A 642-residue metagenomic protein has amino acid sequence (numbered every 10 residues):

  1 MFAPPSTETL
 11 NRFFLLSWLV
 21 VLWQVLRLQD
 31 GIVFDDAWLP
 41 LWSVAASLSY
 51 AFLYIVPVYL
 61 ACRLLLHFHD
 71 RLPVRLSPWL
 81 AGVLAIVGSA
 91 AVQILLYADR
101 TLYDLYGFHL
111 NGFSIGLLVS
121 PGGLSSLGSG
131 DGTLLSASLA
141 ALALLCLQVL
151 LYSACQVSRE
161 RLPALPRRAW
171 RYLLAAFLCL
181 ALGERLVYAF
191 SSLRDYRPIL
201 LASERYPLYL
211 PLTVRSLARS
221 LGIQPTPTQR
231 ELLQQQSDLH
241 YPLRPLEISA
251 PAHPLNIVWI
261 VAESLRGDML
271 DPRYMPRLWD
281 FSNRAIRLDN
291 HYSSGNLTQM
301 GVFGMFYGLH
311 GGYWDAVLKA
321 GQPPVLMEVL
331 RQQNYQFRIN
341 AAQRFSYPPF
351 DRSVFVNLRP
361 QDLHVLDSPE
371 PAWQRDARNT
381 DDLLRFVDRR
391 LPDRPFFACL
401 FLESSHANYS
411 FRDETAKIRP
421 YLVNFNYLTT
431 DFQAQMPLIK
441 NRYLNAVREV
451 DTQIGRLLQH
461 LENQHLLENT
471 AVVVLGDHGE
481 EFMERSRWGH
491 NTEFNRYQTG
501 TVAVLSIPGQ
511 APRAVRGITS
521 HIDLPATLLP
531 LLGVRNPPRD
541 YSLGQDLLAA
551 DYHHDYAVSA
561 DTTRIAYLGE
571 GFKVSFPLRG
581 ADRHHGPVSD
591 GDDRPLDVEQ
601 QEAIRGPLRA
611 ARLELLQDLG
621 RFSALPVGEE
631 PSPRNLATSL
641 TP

Functional and structural regions predicted by a protein language model:
F2-Y206: Transmembrane and membrane-interface helices of multi-pass, inner-membrane envelope-modifying transferases
P4-F14, Y152-E160, P166-R197, E462-H465 (+1 more regions): Membrane-interface soluble catalytic domains
L39-S47, Y313-V317, S368-P371, P437-V447 (+3 more regions): Active-site rim elements
F177-Y427, G544-Q545: Active-site-proximal alpha/beta segments of enzymes that process anionic O-linked groups
S264-G267, N296, G311, Q343-S346 (+7 more regions): Short, solvent-exposed loop/turn segments at secondary-structure junctions
N296-Y307, T430-Q433, G489-D540: Substrate-binding rim/cap in mid-to-C-terminal beta-strand-loop elements of soluble/periplasmic
T380-D388, V423-T470, G620-S623: A long, amphipathic alpha-helix that forms part of the scaffold/cap immediately adjacent to metal-dependent active
E462, L466-G509: Histidine-centered active-site microenvironments of extracellular/periplasmic hydrolases and transferases
